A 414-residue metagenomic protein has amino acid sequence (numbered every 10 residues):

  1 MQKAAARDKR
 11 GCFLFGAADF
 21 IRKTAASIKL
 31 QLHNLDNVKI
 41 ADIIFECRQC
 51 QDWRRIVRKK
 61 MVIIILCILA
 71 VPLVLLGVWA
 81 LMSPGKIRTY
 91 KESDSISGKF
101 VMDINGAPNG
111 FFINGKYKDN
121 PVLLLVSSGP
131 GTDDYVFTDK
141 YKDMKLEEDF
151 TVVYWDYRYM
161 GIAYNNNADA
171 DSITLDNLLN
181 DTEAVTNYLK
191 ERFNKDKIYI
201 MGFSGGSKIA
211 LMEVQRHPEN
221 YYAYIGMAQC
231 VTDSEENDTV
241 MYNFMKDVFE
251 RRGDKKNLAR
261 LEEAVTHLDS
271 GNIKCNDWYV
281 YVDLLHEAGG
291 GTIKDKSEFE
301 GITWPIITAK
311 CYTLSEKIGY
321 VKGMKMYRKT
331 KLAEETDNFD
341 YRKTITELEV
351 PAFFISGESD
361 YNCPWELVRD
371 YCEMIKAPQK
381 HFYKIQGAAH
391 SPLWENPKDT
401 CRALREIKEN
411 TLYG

Functional and structural regions predicted by a protein language model:
P130-K142: The serine-hydrolase catalytic nucleophile loop
L146-Y164: Conserved alpha/beta-hydrolase
N177-K197: Conserved acidic catalytic loop of the alpha/beta-hydrolase fold
D196-E235: Conserved hydrolase catalytic core segment
Y222-H267: A catalytic-pocket lid/entrance helix-loop region that shapes and gates access to the active site across common
K255-K343, V350: Alpha/beta-hydrolase
L348, F354-S356, D360: Short beta-strand/loop motif that positions the catalytic acidic residue of the alpha/beta-hydrolase fold
A388-P397: Catalytic histidine-centered segment of alpha/beta-hydrolase-like enzymes
